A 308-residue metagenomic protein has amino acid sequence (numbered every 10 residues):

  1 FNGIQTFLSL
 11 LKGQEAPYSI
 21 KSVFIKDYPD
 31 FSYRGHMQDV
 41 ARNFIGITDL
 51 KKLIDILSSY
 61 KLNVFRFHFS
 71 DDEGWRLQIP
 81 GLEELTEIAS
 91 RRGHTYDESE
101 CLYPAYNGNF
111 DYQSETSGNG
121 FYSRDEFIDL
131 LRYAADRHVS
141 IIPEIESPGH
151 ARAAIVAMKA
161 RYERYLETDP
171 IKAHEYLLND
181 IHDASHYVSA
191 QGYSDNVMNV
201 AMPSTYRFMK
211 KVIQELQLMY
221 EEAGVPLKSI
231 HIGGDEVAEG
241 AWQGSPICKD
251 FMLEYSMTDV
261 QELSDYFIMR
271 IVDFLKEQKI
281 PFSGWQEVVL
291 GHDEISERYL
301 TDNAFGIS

Functional and structural regions predicted by a protein language model:
F1-V197, M202-S229: Feature activates predominantly on carbohydrate-active enzymes
H186-G306: Active-site neighborhood of glycoside hydrolase catalytic domains
